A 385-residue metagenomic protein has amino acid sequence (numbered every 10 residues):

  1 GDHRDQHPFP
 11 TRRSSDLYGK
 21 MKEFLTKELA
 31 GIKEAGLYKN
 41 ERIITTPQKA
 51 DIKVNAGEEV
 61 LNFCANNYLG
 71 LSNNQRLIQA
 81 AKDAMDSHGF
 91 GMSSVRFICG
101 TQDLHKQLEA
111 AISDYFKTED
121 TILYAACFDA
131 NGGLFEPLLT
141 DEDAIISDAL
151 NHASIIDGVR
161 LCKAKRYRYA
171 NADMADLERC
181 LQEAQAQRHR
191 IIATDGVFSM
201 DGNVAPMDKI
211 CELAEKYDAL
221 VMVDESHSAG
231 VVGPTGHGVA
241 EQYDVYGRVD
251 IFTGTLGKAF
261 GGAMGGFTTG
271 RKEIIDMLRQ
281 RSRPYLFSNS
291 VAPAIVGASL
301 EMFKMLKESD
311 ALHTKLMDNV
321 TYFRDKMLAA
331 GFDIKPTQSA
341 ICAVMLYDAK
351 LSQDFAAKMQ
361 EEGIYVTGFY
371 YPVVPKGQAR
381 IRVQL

Functional and structural regions predicted by a protein language model:
G1-H3, H7-S14: Short, small-residue-biased leader/transition segments that mark boundaries at the very start of proteins
T26-K27, G31-F90, A219: N-terminal "arm"/small-domain region of PLP-dependent enzymes with the aminotransferase-like
N67, Y167, N171-V223: Active-site phosphate-binding strand-loop segment of PLP-dependent enzymes
V95-T101, E109-G133: Short loop-beta-helix segment that forms the pyridoxal 5′-phosphate
L134-A153: Conserved PLP-anchoring active-site segment centered on the Schiff-base-forming lysine
T235, E241-M277: Active-site PLP attachment segment
F260-M327, F332-K335: PLP-dependent aminotransferase class I/II
T314-G363, V373, G377-Q378: Conserved PLP-binding catalytic core of the aspartate aminotransferase-like
